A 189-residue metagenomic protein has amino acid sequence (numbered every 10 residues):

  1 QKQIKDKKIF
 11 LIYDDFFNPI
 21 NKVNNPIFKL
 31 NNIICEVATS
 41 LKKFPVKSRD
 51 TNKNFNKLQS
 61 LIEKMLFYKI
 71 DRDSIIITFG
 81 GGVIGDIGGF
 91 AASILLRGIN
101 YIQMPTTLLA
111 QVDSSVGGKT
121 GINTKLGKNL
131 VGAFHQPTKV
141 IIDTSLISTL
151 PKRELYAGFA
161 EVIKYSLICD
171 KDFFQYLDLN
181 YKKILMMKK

Functional and structural regions predicted by a protein language model:
Q1, E63-M65, G88-G89, L126-K128: A generic local structural motif
Q1-I75, A160-K164, L179: ATP/NTP phosphate-donor binding region
F10, I75-I76, Y101, K139: Hydrophobic "anchor" residues on beta-strands that sit immediately upstream of conserved functional sites
P19, V83-G85, S148: Glycine-rich nucleotide phosphate-binding loop and flanking beta-alpha elements of Rossmann-like dinucleotide-binding
S74-S93: Glycine/serine-rich anion-binding loops at beta->alpha junctions that coordinate negatively charged ligand groups
G89-L185: A glycine/threonine-rich phosphate-anchoring loop and its flanking beta-alpha core in nucleotide/phosphate-binding
M187-K189: FAD/FMN-dependent oxidoreductases across multiple families
